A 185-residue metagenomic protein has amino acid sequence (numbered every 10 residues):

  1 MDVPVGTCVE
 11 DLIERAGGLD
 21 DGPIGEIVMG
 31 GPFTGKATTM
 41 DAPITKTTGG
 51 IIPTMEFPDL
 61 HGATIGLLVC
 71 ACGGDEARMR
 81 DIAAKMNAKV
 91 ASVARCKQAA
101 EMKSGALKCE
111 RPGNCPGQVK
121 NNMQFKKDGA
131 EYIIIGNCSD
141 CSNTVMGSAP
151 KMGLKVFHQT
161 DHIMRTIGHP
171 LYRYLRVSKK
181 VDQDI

Functional and structural regions predicted by a protein language model:
M1-K127, I135-N137, R173-D184: Redox cofactor-anchoring modules in respiratory/redox and cofactor-processing assemblies
K36-T38, C141-M146: Short active-site-adjacent structural elements
G73, D140-S142, M164: Alpha-helix N-cap/helix-start and coil->helix boundary motif
E131: Short acidic/polar active-site loop segments enriched in Thr and Asp
T144, S148-I185: Peripheral docking tails and interdomain loops at the edges of cofactor- or intermediate-handling domains
